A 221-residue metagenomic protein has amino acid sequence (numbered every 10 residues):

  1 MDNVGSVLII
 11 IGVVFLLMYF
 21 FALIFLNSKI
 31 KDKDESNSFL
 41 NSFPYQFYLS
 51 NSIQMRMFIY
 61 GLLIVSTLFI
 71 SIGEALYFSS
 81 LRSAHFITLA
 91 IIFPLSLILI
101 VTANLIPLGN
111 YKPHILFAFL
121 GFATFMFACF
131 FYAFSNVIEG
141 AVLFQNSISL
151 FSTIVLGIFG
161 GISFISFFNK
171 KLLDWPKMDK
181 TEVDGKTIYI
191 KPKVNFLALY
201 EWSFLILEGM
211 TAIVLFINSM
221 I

Functional and structural regions predicted by a protein language model:
N3-D32: N-terminal signal-anchor transmembrane alpha helix
G12-F20, L62-I70, T124-Y132, V155-G160 (+1 more regions): Hydrophobic cores of alpha-helical transmembrane segments in multi-pass inner/ER membrane proteins, independent
F25-F47, M220: Hydrophobic transmembrane helix segments
Y45-L68: Interfacial helix-start motif at the membrane-water boundary
S66-S80, I213, M220: Transmembrane alpha-helical segments in integral membrane proteins
E74-P94: Cytoplasmic juxtamembrane regions at transmembrane-helix boundaries
A90-S152: Membrane-proximal helix-loop-helix units in multi-pass membrane proteins
F134-I221: Terminal transmembrane helical module of multi-pass membrane proteins
